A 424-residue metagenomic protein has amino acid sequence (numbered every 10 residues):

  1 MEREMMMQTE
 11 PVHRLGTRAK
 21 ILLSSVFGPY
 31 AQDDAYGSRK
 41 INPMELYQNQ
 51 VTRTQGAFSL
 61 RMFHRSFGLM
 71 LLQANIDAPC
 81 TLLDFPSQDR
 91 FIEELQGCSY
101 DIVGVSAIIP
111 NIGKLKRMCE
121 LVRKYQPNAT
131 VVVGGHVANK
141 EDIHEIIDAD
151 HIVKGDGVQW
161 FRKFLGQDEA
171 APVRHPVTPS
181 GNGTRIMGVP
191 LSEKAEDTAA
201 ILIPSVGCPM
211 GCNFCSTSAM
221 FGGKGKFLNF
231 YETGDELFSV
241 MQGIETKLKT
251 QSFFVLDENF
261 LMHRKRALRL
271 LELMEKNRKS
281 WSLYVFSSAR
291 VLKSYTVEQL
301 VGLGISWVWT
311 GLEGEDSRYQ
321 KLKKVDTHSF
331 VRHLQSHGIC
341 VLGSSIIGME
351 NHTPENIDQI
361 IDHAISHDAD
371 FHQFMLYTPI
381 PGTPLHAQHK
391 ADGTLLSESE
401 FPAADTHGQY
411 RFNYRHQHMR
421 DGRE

Functional and structural regions predicted by a protein language model:
E2-D34, I41-E45, N49-R53, L72-Q73 (+4 more regions): C-terminal accessory regions of radical SAM enzymes
E4, Q8-K249: Acidic, low-complexity intrinsically disordered segments
L23, V105, V133, V255-D257 (+2 more regions): Conserved beta-strand positions
P79, T130, S306, C340 (+1 more regions): Residue-level detector of anion-binding/catalytic polar loops
V137, E258-M262, S288-A289, G348-N351 (+1 more regions): Short, solvent-exposed turn/loop segments enriched in Gly/Ser/Thr/Pro and often Arg
I143-R162, V297, G302-V308, Q359-F374: Structural recognition of alpha->loop->beta junctions
T184-L342, I347, E355, D362: Radical SAM [4Fe-4S] cluster-binding motif and immediate context
